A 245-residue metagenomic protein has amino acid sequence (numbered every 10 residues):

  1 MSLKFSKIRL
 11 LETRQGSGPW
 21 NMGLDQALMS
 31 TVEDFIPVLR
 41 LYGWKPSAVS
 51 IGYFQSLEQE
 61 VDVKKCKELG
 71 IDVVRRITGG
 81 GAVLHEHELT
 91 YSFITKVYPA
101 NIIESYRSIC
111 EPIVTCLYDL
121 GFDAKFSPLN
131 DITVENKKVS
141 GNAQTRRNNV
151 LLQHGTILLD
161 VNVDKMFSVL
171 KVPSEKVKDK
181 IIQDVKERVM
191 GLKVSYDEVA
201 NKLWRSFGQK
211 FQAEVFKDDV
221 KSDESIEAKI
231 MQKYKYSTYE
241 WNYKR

Functional and structural regions predicted by a protein language model:
M1-E60, K64, P173-R245: Active-site loop/lid in soluble adenylation, ligation, and acyl-transfer enzymes
E12-T13, G43, Y53, R75-I77 (+2 more regions): Pocket-edge structural micro-motifs
L39, V61-V63, G81, S140-N148: A generic local secondary-structure boundary/capping motif
W44-P46, E86, F126-L129: Short Gly/Ser/Thr- and Asp/Glu-enriched loop/turn motifs at secondary-structure junctions
A48, C66, R75-I77, K137 (+1 more regions): Short glycine- and Lys/Arg-enriched binding-loop motifs that mark or flank ligand-binding interfaces
S56, E60-V97, K233: A glycine-rich, hydrophobic loop/mini-helix early in the fold
T90-Q209, K229-R245: Catalytic beta-strand/loop module used to bind and position nucleotide/cofactor moieties in cofactor-attachment
